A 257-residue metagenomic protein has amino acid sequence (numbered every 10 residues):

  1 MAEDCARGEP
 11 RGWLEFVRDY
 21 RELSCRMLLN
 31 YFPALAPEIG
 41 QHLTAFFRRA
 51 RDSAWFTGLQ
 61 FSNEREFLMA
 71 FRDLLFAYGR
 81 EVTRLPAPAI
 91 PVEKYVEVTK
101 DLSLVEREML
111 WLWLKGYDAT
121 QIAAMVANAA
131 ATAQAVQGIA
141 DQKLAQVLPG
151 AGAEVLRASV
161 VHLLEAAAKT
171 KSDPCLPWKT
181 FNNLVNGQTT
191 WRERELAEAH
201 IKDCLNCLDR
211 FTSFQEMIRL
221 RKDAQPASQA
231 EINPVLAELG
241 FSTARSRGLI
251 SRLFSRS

Functional and structural regions predicted by a protein language model:
M1-R18: N-terminal module of bacterial RNA polymerase sigma factors
W13, R21, G40-S53, Q60-R84 (+3 more regions): Σ70-family region 2.3-2.4 aromatic/basic alpha-helix that recognizes the −10 promoter and nucleates DNA melting
L14-R26, P33-T57, A129-A130, W178 (+1 more regions): Conserved RNAP core-binding helix
V17, E97-Q121, P177-T180: Short amphipathic alpha helix immediately N-terminal
L104-V105, W113-A135, T189-R192: Helix-turn-helix DNA-binding module
V126-V155: DNA-recognition helix of helix-turn-helix
R157-K171, M217-S246: A short, acidic loop/turn at secondary-structure junctions
S159-I201: Short, amphipathic alpha-helical interaction patch
